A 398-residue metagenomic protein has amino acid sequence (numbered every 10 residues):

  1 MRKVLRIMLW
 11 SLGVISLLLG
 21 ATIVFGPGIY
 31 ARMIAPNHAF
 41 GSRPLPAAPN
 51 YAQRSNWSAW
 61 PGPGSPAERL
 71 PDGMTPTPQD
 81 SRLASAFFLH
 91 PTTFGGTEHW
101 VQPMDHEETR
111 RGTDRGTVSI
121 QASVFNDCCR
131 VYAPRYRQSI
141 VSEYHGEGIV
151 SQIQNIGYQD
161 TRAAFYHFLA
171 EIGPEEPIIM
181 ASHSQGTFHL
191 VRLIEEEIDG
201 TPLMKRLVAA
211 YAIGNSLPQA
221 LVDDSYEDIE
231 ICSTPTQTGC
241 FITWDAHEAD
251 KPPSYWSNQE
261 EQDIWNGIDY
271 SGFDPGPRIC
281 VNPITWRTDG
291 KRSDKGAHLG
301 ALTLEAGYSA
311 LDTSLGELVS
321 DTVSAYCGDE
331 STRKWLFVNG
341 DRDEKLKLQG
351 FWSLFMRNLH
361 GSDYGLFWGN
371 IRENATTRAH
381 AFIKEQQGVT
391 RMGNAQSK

Functional and structural regions predicted by a protein language model:
L5, G28, M33-I34, D160-E175 (+6 more regions): Surface cap/lid and interfacial helix-loop subdomains adjacent to catalytic sites that gate substrate access
I7-V24: Hydrophobic membrane-insertion alpha-helices, especially the h-region of bacterial N-terminal signal peptides
G26-Y51, L89-P177, V338-S397: Active-site catalytic motif of lipid deacylating hydrolases and related acyltransferases
R43-P71, L83: N-terminal regions that are enriched for targeting/export leaders and immediately downstream pro/stem segments
P78-A84: Proline/glycine-enriched tight loop/beta-turn segments at coil->beta junctions that connect or precede beta-strands
S85-F88, Y132-R135, I179-M180, A209-A212 (+1 more regions): Structural recognition of the beta-strand scaffold that forms the well-ordered cores of secreted hydrolase catalytic
V118, H189-I198: Short, well-ordered amphipathic alpha-helices
S182-G186, L190: Gly/Ala-rich beta-loop-alpha elbow adjacent to hydrolase catalytic centers
